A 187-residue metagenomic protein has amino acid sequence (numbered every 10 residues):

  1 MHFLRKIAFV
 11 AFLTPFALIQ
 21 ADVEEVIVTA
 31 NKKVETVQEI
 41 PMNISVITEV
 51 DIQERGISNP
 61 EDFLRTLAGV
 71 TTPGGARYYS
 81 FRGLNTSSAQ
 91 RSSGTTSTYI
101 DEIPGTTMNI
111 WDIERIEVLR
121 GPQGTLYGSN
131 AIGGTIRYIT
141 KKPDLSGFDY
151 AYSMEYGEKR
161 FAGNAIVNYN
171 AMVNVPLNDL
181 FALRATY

Functional and structural regions predicted by a protein language model:
M1-D22: Cleavable N-terminal targeting peptides that direct proteins into the secretory/outer-membrane pathway or into
T14, L67, Y152-E155: Alpha-helix boundary/capping residues
D22-L145: Acidic, small-polar-rich N-terminal luminal/periplasmic segments of exported/outer-membrane proteins
T95, W111-E114, T125-Y187: Outer-membrane beta-barrel translocator/receptor signature
